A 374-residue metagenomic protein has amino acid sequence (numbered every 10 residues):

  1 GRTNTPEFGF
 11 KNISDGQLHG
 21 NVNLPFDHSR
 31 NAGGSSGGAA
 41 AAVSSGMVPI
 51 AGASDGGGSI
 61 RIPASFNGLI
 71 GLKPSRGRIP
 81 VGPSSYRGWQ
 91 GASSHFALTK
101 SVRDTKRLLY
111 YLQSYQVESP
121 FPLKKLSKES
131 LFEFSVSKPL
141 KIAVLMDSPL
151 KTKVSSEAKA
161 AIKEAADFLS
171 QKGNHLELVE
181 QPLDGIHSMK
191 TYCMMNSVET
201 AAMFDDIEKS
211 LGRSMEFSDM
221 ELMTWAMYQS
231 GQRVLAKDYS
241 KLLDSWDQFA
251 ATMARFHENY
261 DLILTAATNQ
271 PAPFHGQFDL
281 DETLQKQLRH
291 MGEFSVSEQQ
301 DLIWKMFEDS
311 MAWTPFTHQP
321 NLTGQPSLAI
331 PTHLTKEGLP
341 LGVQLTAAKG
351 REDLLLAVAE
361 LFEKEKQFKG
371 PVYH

Functional and structural regions predicted by a protein language model:
G1-L112, P326-H333, L339-G342: Short glycine/serine-rich loop segments
T3-T5, F10, D147, Q181 (+4 more regions): Short, well-ordered beta-to-alpha junction loops that form the rim of enzyme active sites and present histidine/acidic
G16, G20, D27, S188-M203: Charged, often glycine-rich, active-site loop that binds/positions anionic groups
K73-E164, I186, K366-H374: A short helix-breaking turn/cap at a secondary-structure junction
T105, I142, L169, L242 (+1 more regions): Residue-level signal for inorganic ion chemistry
P120-L126, L140, L145-D147, V179-M194 (+1 more regions): Flexible, acidic loop-helix segments that line cofactor/substrate-binding pockets
V154-Q181, F204-M215, Y239-Y260: Acyltransferase
V234-H374: Glycine-rich, small-residue loops and helix-cap segments that act as flexible hinges at active-site edges
